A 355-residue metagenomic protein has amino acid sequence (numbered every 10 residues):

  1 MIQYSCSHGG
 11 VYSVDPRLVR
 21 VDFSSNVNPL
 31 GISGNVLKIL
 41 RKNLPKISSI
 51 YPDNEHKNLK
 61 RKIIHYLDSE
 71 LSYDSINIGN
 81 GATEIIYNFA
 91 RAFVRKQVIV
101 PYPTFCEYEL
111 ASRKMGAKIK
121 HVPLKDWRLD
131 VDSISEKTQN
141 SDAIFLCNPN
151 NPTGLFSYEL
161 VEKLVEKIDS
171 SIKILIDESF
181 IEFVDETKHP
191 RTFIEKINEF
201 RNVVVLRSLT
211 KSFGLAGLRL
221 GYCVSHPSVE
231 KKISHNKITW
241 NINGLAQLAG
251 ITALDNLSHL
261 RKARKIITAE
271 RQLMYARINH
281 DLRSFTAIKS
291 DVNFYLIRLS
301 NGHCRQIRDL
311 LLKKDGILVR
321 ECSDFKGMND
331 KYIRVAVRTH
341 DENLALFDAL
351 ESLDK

Functional and structural regions predicted by a protein language model:
M1-Y51, N140: N-terminal "arm"/small-domain region of PLP-dependent enzymes with the aminotransferase-like
G31-S33, E55, N202-H280, F285-I288: PLP-dependent aminotransferase class I/II
H56-L59, S72-K96: Conserved beta-loop-alpha segment that forms the PLP phosphate-binding cup at the N-terminus of a helix
R91-C147: PLP-dependent aminotransferase-like
R113, V131-Q139, L155-I174, E178-L215: Active-site pre-lysine segment of PLP-dependent enzymes
T268, D281-D315, V337: Conserved PLP-binding catalytic core of the aspartate aminotransferase-like
K313-K314, K326-K355: PLP-dependent enzyme catalytic core of the Aspartate aminotransferase-like
